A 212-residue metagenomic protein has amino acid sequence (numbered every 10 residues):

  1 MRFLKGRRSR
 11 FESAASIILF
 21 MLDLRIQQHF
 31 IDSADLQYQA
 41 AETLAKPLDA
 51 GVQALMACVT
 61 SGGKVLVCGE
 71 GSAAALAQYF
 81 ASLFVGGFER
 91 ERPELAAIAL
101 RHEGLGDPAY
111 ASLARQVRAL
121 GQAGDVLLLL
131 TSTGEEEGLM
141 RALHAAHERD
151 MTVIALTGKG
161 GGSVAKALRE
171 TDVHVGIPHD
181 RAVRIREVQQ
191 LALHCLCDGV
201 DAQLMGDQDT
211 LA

Functional and structural regions predicted by a protein language model:
R10-F20: Short, Lys/Arg-enriched N-terminal segments with co-localized hydrophobic residues within the first ~10-30 amino acids
F20-E42: Generic N-terminal amphipathic, Lys/Arg-enriched alpha-helix
A54-G121, V126: Glycine-rich, small/polar surface segments that engage phosphate groups of diverse ligands
A73-Q78, E135-A142: Short glycine/serine/threonine-rich phosphate/pyrophosphate-binding segments that cradle anionic phosphate groups
R101, T131, T157, H174-V183: Short beta->alpha connector loops at strand-helix junctions that form conserved, small/polar/Pro-enriched
L156-T171: Short, glycine/polar-rich helix-capping loops at beta-to-alpha or helix-loop-helix junctions that flank or form
A182-A212: A charged, well-structured terminal subsegment
